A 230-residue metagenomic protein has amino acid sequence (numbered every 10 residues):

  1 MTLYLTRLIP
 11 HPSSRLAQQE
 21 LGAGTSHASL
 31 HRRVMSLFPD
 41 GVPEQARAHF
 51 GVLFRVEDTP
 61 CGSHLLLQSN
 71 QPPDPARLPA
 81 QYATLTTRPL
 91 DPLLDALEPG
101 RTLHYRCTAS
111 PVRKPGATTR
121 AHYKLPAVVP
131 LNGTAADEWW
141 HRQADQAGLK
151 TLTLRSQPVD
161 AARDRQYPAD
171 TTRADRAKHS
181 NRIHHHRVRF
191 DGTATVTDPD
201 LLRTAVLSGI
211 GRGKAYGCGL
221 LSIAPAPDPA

Functional and structural regions predicted by a protein language model:
M1-A230: RNA-interacting cores
